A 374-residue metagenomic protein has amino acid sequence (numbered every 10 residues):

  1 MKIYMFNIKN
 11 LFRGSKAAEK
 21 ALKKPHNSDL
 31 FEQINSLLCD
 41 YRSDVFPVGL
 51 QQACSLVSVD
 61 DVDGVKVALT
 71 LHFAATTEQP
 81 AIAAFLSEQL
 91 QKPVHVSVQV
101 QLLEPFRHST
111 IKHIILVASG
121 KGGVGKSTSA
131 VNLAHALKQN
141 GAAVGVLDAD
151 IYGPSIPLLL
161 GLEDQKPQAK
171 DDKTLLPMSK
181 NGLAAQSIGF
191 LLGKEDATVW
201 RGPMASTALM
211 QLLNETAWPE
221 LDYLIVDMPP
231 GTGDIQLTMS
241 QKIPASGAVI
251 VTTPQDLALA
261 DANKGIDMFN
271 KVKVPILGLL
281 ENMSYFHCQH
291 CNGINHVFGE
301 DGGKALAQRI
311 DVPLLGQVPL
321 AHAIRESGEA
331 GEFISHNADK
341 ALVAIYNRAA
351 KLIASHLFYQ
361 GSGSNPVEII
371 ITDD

Functional and structural regions predicted by a protein language model:
I3-V57: N-proximal, solvent-exposed amphipathic alpha-helical segments enriched in charged/polar residues
F46-A118, A350: Extreme N-terminal, non-catalytic leader segments that precede Walker-type/kinase nucleotide-binding cores
I114-D148: Walker A/P-loop phosphate-binding motif and the immediately C-terminal alpha-helix
G141-T198, S206: Phosphate-binding loop that captures ATP/GTP phosphates
P167-K170, I188-M204, M210-T238: Switch II (G3) loop of P-loop NTPases
Y223, P229-E329: Conserved catalytic-core segment of NTP-binding enzymes
G328-V343: C-terminal boundary of histidine-terminating zinc-finger modules
L352, G361-D374: A short, charged, Gly/Pro-tolerant segment at domain boundaries
